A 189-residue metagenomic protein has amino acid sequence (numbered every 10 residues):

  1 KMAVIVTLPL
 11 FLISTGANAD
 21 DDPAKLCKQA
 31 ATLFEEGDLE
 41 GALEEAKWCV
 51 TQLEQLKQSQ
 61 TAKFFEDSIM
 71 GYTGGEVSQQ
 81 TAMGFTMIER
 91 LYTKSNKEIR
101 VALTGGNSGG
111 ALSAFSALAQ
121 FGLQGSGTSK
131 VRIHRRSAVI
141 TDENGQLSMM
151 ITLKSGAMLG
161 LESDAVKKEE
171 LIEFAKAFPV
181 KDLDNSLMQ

Functional and structural regions predicted by a protein language model:
M2, M70, M83, M87 (+3 more regions): Detector for methionine-enriched segments
A3-I13: Bacterial N-terminal signal peptides
F11, F34, W48, F64-F65 (+5 more regions): Phenylalanine-focused residue identity feature
T15-A19: Sec/Tat signal peptide C-region and signal peptidase I cleavage site
D20-E36, E40, E45-K47, K94 (+1 more regions): A short, solvent-exposed beta-edge/loop patch
D20-T81, Y92: Charge-rich, low-complexity N-terminal segments
Q58-D142: Short, solvent-exposed recognition patches
